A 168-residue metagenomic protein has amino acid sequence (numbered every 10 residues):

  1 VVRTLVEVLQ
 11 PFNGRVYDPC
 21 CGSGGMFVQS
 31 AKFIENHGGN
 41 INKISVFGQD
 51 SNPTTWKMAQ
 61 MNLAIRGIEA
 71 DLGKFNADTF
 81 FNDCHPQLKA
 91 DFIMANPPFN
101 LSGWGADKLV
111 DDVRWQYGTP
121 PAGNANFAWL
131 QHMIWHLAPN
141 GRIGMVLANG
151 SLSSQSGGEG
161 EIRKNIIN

Functional and structural regions predicted by a protein language model:
V1-A95, N100-W104, D111-R114, L147-G150 (+1 more regions): Conserved S-adenosyl-L-methionine
W56, P121-N168: Conserved Class I SAM-dependent methyltransferase catalytic core
Y117-T119: Extracellular loop and loop/strand-boundary signature of outer-membrane beta-barrel proteins
